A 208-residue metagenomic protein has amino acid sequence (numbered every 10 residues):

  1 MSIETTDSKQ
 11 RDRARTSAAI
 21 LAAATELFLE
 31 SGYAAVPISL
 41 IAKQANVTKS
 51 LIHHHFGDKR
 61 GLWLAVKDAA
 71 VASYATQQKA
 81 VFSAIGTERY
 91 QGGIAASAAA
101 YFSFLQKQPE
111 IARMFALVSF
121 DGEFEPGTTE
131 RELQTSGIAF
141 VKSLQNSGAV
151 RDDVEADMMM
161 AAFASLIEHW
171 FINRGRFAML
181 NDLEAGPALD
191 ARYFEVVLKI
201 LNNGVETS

Functional and structural regions predicted by a protein language model:
M1-E4, S103, K107, I138-S147 (+1 more regions): C-terminal peripheral helix-coil segments that are non-catalytic and often amphipathic
R15, A19, L27-G61, A65: Helix-turn-helix
T16-T25, I41, V66-Q78, G137: Generic hydrophobic, amphipathic alpha-helix propensity
F56, L117-G122: Short helix-capping/turn signature of helix-turn-helix
A65, K79-Q108, A156-F163: Hydrophobic alpha-helical connector segments
A72-Y74, G92-A116, F124-G127, I167-G175 (+1 more regions): Helical hydrophobic small-molecule/effector-binding pocket
A75-K79, G122-S147, D157-M158, F171-I172 (+1 more regions): Amphipathic alpha-helical packing segments from all-alpha helical-bundle domains
